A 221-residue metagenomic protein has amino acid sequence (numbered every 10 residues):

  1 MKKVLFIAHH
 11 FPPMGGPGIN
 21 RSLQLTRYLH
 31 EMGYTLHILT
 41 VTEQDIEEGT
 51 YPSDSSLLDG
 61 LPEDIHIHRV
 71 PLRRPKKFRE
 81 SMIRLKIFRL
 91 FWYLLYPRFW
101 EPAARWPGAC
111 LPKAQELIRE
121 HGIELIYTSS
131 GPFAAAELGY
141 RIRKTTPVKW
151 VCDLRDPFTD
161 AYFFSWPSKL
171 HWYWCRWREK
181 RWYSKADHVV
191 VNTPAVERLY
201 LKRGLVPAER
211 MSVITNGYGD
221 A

Functional and structural regions predicted by a protein language model:
M1-S22, L39-Q44: Nucleotide-activated donor-dependent transferases that construct or modify glycoconjugates
H9-F11, S130-G131, L154-P157, T215-N216: Histidine-centered beta-alpha loop that forms part of the nucleotide-sugar donor binding/catalytic region in diverse
I19-M32: Short amphipathic alpha-helix
T40-A109, E116-I118: A conserved catalytic-core segment of Leloir-type glycosyltransferases
Y96-L111, I123-T146, C152-R155: An aromatic- and histidine-rich active-site surface loop
A134-E137, R141-T145, L170-V191, R203: Membrane-proximal helix-turn-helix segments that form the acceptor-binding/catalytic region of lipid-linked
T146-V151, T159-R181, D220: Nucleotide-sugar donor phosphate/pyrophosphate-binding loop at the beta->alpha transition of glycosyltransferases
A195, N216-G217: Carbohydrate-associated surface elements
